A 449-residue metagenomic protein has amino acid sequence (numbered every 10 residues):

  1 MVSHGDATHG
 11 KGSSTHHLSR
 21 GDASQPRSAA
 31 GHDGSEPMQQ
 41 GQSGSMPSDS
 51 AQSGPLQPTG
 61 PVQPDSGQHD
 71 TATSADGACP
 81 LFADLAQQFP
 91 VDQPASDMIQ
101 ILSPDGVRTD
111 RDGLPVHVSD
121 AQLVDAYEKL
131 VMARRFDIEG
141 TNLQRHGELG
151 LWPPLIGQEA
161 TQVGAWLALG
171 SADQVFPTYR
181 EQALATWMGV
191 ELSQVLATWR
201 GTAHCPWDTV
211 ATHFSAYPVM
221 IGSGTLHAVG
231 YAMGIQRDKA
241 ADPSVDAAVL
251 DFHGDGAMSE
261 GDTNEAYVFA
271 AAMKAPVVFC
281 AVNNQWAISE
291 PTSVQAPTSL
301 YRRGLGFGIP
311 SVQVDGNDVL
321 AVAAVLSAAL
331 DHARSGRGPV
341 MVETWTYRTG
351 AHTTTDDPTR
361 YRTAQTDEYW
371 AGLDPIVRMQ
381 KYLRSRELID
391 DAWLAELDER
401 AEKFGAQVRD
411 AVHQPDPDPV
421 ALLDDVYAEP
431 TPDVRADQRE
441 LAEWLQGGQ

Functional and structural regions predicted by a protein language model:
V2-D6, D70-L102, H332-Q449: Glycine/aspartate-rich loop-and-adjacent alpha/beta segment that forms the canonical ThDP
V2-D6, H17-R20, G60, P64-V175 (+2 more regions): N-terminal amphipathic, basic-rich helices that act as targeting or association modules
H4, H9-T15, R20, Q25 (+7 more regions): Intrinsically disordered, low-complexity repeat/linker tracts enriched for polar/charged residues
P104-T109, N142-R145, A172-V175, C280-N283 (+4 more regions): Short acidic (Asp/Glu) and glycine-rich catalytic loops that position anionic groups and cofactors
R135-I138, N142-A275, P291-G308: Cofactor-binding active-site loop characterized by glycine-rich and histidine/acidic residues
A183, Q285-I288, R302, A321 (+1 more regions): Short gly/pro/ser/thr-enriched loop/turn and capping motifs at secondary-structure boundaries
Q236-K239, P243-V245, A296-A328, A371-D398: Conserved thiamine diphosphate
C280-A281, V312-D315, V322, M341-W345: Short, conserved beta-strand edge motifs with alternating hydrophobic and charged residues
